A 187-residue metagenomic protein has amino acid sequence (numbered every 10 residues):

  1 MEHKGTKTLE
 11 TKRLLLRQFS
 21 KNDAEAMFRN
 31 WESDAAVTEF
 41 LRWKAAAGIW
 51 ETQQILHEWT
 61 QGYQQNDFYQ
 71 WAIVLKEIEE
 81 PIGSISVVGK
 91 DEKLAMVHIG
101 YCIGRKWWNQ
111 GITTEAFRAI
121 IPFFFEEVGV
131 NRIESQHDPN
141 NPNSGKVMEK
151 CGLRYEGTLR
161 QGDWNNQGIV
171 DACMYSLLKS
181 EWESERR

Functional and structural regions predicted by a protein language model:
M1-A26, N30-A36, H57, Q70-R187: Acyl-donor (CoA/ACP) binding surface of acyl/acetyltransferases
W31, L41, Y63-Q64: Hydrophobic residues in alpha-helical segments
V37-E58: Conserved GNAT-fold acetyl-CoA-binding loop/helix
W43-K44, Q65, A95: Short, surface-exposed helix-loop/turn micro-motifs enriched in polar/charged residues
K44-G48, Y69, N140: Short, conserved alpha-helical segments within structured domains
G48-W50, Y63, Q167: A short hydrophobic/aromatic micro-motif that marks alpha-helical segments and, especially, helix-coil
Q61-N66, L153: Short loop/turn motifs at secondary-structure junctions and domain boundaries
